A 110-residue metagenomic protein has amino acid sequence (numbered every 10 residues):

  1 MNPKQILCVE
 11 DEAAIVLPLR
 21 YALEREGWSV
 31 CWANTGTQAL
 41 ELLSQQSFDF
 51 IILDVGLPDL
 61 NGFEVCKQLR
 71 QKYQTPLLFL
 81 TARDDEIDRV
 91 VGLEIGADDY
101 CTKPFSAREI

Functional and structural regions predicted by a protein language model:
M1-I110: N-terminal/domain-start alpha-helical segments
